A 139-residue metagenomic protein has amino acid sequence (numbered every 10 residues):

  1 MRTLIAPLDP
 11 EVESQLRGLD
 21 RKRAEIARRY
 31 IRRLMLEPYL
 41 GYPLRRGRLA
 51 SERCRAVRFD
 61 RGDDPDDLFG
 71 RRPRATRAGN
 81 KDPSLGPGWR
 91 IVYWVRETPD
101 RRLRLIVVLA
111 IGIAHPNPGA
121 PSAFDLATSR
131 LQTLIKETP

Functional and structural regions predicted by a protein language model:
M1, E52, G86-G88: A general secondary-structure signal for short beta-strands and their flanking turns/coil in non-transmembrane regions
M1-M35, T133-P139: Arg/Lys-rich, positively charged N-terminal/basic patches that mediate binding to nucleic acids
E13, A50, P116-N117: A short acidic, often aromatic-flanked loop/helix-cap motif at beta-alpha or helix-coil junctions that lines enzyme
R21, Y39-R46, V95-T98: Intrinsically disordered, low-complexity boundary segments flanking structured domains
R33-P83: A short, surface-exposed loop/turn module that caps and links secondary-structure elements
D66-P139: Enriched for short, Lys/Arg-rich terminal
